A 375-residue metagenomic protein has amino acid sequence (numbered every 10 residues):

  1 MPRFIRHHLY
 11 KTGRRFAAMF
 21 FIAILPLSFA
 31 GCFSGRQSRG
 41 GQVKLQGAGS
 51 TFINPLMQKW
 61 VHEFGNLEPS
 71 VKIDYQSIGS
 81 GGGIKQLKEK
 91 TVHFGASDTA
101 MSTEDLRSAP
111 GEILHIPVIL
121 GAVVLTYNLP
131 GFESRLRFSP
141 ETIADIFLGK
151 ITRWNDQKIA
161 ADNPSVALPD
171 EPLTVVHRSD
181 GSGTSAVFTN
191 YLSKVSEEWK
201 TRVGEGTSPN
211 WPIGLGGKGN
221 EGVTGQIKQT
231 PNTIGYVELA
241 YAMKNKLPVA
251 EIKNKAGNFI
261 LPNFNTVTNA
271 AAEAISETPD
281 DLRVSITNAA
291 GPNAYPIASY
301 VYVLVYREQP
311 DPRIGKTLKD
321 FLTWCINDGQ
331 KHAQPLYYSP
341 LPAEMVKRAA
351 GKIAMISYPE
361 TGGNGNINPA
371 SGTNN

Functional and structural regions predicted by a protein language model:
P2-F4, F20-F21, C32-G35: N-terminal targeting and processing segments of secreted/endomembrane and organelle-targeted proteins
F4-M19: Bacterial N-terminal signal peptides that target proteins for export
A18-S28: Bacterial N-terminal signal peptides
C32-N375: Flexible loop/hinge segments at secondary-structure junctions
